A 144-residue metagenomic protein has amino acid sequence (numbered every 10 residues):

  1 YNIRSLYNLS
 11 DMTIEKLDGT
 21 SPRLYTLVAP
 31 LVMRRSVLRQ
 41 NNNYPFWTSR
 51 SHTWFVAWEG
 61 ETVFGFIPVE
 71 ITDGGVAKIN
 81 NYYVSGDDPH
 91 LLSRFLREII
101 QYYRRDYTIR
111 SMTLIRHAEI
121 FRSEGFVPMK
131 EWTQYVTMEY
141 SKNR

Functional and structural regions predicted by a protein language model:
N2-N41: Short amphipathic alpha-helix that is part of the acyltransferase structural core
R34-W54: Active-site rim helix/loop that mediates acceptor-substrate recognition in acyltransferases
H52, W132-T137: Short hydrophobic/aromatic beta-strand or adjacent loop that forms the aromatic wall/cage of a ligand/substrate-binding
V56, E61-E70, K78: Conserved beta-strand in the GNAT
G75-D87: Conserved acetyl-CoA binding element of GNAT-fold acetyltransferases
D87-Y102: Conserved acetyl-CoA-binding loop-helix of GNAT-fold acetyltransferases
Y103-I115: Conserved GNAT acetyl-CoA-binding A-motif
I115-T133: Conserved active-site alpha-helix within GNAT-family acetyltransferase domains
